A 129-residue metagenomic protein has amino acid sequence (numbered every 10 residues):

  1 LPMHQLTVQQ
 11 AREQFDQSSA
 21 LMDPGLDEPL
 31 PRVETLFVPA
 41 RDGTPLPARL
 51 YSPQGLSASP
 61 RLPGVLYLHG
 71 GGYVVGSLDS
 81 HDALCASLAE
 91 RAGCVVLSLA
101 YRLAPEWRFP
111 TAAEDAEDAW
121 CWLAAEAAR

Functional and structural regions predicted by a protein language model:
L1-L46, L50: A glycine/proline-hinged amphipathic helix-loop "lid/cap" segment that gates access to hydrophobic ligand pockets
A48, P60-G72: Short beta-strand element of the alpha/beta-hydrolase
Q54, V95, A100-A104: Short beta-to-alpha linker loops that shape the active-site pocket of alpha/beta-hydrolase fold enzymes
S57-P60, R129: Glycine-rich phosphate-binding loop signature in dinucleotide/nucleotide-binding domains
Y67, G72-V75, S80, V96 (+1 more regions): Serine-hydrolase catalytic-loop signature spanning alpha/beta hydrolases and amidase-signature enzymes
Y73-V74, R102-E106: Short strand->helix junction
L78-L99, E114: Short amphipathic alpha-helix adjacent to the substrate-entry channel of hydrolases
W107-A128: Alpha/beta-hydrolase active-site loop
